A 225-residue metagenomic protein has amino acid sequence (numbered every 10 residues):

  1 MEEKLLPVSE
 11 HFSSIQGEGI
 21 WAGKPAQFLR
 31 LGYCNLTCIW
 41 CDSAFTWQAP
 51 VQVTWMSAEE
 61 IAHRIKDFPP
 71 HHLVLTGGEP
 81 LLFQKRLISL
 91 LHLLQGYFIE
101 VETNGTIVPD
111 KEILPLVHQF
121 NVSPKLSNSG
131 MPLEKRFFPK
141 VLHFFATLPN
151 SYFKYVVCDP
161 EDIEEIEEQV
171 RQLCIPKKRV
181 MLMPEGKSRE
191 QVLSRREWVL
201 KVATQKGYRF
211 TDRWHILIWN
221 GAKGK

Functional and structural regions predicted by a protein language model:
E3-L6, E10-S13, P25-A26, T37-Q119: Conserved Radical SAM active-site core
S14-G19: A short beta-strand-turn-helix
W21-G23: A generic structural micro-feature
G32-L36: Cys/His-enriched microdomains
L82-K225: Conserved AdoMet/S-adenosylmethionine-binding subsite of the radical SAM
